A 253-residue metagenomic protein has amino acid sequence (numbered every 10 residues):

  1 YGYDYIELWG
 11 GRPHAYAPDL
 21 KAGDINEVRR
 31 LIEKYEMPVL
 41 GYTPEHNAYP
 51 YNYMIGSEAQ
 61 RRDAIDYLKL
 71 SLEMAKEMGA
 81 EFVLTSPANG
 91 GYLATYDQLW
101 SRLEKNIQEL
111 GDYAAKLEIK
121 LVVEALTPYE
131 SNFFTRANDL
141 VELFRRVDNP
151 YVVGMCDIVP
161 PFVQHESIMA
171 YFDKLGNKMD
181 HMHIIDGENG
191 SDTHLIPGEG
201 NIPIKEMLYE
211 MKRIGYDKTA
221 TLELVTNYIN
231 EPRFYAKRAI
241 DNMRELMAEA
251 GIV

Functional and structural regions predicted by a protein language model:
Y1-A80, Q108, A115, N149 (+4 more regions): N-terminal pre-domain/capping segments
Y1-G2, N26-R29, E33, G79 (+2 more regions): Histidine-acidic metal/acid-base catalytic patches
Y3-D4, H46-A48, T85-S86, A114 (+2 more regions): Short, flexible segments with low predicted structural confidence
I6-L8, V39-P44, V83-T85, L121-V123 (+3 more regions): Hydrophobic faces of well-ordered beta-strands that scaffold small-molecule active sites in alpha/beta enzyme cores
G10-R12, E45-A48, A88-G91, A125-Y129 (+3 more regions): Active-site-proximal loop/turn and secondary-structure-junction residues that shape catalytic pockets, frequently
P13-H14, Y96-D97, Y129-E130, C156-V159 (+1 more regions): Short linear motifs at secondary-structure transitions and domain/linker junctions
Y16, L93, S131, D192 (+1 more regions): Glycine/Thr-rich phosphate-binding loops of Rossmann-like dinucleotide-binding domains
Y51-V153, V163-H165, V253: Active-site acidic/histidine proton-transfer and metal-coordination neighborhood in alpha/beta enzyme cores
